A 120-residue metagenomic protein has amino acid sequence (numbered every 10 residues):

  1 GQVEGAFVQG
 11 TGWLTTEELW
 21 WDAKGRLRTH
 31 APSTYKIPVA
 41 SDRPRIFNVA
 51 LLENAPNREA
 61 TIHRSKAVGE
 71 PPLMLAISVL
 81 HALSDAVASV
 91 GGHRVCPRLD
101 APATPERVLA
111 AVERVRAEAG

Functional and structural regions predicted by a protein language model:
G1-G120: C-terminal catalytic domains of large/alpha subunits in multi-subunit enzymes
